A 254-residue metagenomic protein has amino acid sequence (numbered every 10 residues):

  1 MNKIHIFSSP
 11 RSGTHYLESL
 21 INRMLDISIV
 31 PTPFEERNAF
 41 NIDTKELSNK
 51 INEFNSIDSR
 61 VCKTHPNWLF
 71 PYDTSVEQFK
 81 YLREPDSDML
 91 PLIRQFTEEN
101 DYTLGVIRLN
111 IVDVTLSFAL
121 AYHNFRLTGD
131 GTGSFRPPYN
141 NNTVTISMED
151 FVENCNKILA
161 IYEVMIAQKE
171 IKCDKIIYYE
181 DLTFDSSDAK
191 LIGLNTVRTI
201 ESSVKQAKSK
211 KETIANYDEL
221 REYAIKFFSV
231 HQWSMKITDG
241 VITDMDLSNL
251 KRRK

Functional and structural regions predicted by a protein language model:
M1-H65, I200: PAPS-dependent sulfotransferase catalytic core
K3, R136-K169, L182-K254: PAPS-dependent sulfotransferases, especially Golgi type II membrane carbohydrate sulfotransferases
S8, I57-R60, G105, K205-A207 (+1 more regions): Short alpha-helical segments used as structural interaction elements across diverse proteins
L17, L69, K211-I214: A periodicity- and composition-biased signal for non-globular, repetitive helical segments
S28-F34, N100, I176-Y178, D239 (+1 more regions): A general secondary-structure boundary signal
F40-T44, L82, D86, V144 (+2 more regions): Intrinsic-disorder-associated interaction segments
P66-D174, Y179-V197: PAPS-dependent sulfotransferase catalytic domain
